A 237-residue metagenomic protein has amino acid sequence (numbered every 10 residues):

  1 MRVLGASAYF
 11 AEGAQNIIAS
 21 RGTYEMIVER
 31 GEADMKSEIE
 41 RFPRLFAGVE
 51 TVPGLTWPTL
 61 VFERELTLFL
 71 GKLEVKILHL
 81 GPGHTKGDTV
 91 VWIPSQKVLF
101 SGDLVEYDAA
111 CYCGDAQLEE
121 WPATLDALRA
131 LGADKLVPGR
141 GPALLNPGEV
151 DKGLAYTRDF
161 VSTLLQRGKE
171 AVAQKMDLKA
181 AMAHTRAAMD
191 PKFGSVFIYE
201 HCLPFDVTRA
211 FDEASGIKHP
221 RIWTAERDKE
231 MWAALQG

Functional and structural regions predicted by a protein language model:
M1, I18-R21, L80, L99-G102 (+1 more regions): Active-site neighborhood of phospho(di)ester-bond hydrolases with catalytic His/Asp-centered motifs
M1-G5, Y24-I27, T85-D88, E106-C111 (+1 more regions): Active-site environment of divalent metal-dependent phosphoester hydrolases
M1-P58, T67: Active-site HxH/HxHxD metal-binding segment of metal-dependent hydrolases
F10-G13, R21-G22, I27-G31, R129-G132 (+5 more regions): Sec/Tat-exported extracytoplasmic proteins
G13-N16, L73-V75, S95, G132-D134: Loop/turn elements at helix/coil->beta-strand transitions in domains of secreted/extracellular proteins
T51-A123: Catalytic core of the metallo-beta-lactamase
E120-A180, H184: Divalent-metal (often Zn2+) His-rich catalytic cores of metallo-beta-lactamase-fold enzymes
Q174-G237: C-terminal regulatory/interaction regions
